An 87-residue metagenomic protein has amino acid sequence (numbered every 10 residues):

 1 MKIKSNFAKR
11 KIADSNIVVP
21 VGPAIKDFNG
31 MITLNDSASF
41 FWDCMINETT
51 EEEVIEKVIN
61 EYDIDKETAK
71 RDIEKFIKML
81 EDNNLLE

Functional and structural regions predicted by a protein language model:
M1-I46: Acidic, low-complexity/disordered tracts enriched in E/D and polar residues
G30-E87: Long, charge-rich, low-complexity alpha-helical segments
